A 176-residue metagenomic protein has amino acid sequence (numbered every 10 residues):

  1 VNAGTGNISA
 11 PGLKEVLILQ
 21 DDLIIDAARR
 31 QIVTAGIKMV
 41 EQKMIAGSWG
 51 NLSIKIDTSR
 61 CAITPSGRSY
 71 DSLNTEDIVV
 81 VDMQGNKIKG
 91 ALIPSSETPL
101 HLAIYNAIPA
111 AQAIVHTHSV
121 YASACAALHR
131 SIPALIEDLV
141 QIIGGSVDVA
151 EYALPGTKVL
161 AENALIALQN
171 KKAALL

Functional and structural regions predicted by a protein language model:
G4-T5, R30: Hydrophobic residues within membrane-embedded alpha helices
G6-N7, E15: Short, flexible coil/linker elements and helix-boundary hinge sites characteristic of intrinsically disordered
G12-L176: Glycine-rich flexible loops
